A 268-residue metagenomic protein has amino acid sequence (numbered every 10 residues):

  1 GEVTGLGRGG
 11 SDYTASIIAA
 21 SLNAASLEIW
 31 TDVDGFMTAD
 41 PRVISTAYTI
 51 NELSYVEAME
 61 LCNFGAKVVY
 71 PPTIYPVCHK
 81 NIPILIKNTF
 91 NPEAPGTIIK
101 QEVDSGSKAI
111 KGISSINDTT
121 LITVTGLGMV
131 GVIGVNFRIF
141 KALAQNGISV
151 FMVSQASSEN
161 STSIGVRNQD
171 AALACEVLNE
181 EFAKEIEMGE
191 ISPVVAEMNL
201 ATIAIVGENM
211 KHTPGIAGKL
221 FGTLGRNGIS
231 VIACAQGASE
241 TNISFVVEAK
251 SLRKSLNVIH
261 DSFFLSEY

Functional and structural regions predicted by a protein language model:
G1-Y268: C-terminal catalytic "cap/lid" subdomain
